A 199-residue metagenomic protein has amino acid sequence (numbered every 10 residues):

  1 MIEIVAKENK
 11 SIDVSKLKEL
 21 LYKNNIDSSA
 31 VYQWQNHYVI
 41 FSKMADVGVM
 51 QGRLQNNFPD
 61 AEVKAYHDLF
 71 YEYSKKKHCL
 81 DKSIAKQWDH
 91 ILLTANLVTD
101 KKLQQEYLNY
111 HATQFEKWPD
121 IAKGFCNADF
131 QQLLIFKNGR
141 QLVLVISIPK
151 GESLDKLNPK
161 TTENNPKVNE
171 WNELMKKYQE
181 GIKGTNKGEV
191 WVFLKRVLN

Functional and structural regions predicted by a protein language model:
M1-E8, K18, N25, G52-Q55: Acidic/polar low-complexity scaffolding segments in large eukaryotic proteins
M1-K10, D89-E106: Short glycine-/aliphatic-rich beta-strand segments at the starts of folded cytosolic domains
N9-N24, L103-A128: Short amphipathic alpha-helical segments
K23-A30, K43-L69, C126-A128, I148-W191: An amphipathic, aromatic/His-enriched active-site/gating alpha helix that lines ligand/cofactor pockets
A30-Q33, L133-N138: Short beta-strand
N36-A45, R140-I146: A generic structural motif
Y66-V98: Surface-exposed beta-loop interaction hotspot
